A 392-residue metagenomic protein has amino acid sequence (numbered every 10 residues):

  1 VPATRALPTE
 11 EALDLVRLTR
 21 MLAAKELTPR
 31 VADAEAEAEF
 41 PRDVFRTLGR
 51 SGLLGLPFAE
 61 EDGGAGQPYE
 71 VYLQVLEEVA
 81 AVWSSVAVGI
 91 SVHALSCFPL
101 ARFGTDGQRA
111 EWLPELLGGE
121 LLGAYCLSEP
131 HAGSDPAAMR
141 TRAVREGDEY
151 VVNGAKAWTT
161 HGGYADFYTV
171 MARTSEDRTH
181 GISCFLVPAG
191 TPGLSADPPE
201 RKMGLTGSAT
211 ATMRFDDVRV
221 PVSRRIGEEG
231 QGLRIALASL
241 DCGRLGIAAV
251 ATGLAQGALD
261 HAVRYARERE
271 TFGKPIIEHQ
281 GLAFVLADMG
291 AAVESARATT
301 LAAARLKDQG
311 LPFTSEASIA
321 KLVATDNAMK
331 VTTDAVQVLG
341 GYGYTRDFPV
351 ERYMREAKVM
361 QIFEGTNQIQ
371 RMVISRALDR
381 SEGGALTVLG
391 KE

Functional and structural regions predicted by a protein language model:
V1-V82, V86, F103-Q108, E115 (+4 more regions): Alpha-helical interface subdomain recognition
G66-Q74, D135-M139, P188, R214 (+1 more regions): Structural signature of FAD isoalloxazine-binding scaffolds in flavoprotein oxidoreductases
A87-G107, G133: N-terminal glycine-rich flavin-associated loop
L116, H131-S134, W158-H161, T174-E176 (+1 more regions): Short Gly/Pro-enriched turn/cap motifs at secondary-structure boundaries
G119-L127: A short, Trp-centered hydrophobic/proline-enriched beta-strand micro-motif
A138, G190-P221: Flexible, small-/acidic-enriched active-site or ligand-binding loops
E149, N153-A196: A short core secondary-structure module
D216-I235: Long, acidic (Asp/Glu-rich), low-complexity accessory segments flanking structured domains
